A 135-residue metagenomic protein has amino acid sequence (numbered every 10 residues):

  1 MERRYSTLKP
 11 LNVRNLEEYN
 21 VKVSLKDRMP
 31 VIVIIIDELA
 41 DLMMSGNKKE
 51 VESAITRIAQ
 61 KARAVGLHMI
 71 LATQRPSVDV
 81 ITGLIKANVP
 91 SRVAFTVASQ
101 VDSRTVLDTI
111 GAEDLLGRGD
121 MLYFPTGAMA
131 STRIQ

Functional and structural regions predicted by a protein language model:
M1-Q135: P-loop NTPase motor-domain active sites and their immediate coupling elements
